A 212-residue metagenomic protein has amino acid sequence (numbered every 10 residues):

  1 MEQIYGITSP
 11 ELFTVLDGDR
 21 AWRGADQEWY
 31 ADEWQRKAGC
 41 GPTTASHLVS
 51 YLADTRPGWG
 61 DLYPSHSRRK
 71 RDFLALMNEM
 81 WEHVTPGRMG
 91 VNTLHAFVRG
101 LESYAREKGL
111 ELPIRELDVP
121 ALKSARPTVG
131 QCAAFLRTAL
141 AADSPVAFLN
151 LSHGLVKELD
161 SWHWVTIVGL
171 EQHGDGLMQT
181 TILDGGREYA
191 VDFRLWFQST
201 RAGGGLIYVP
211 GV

Functional and structural regions predicted by a protein language model:
M1-S103: Active-site-adjacent structural segments surrounding the nucleophilic cysteine of cysteine proteases and isopeptidases
G39, V91-H95, R126-G130, A142 (+1 more regions): Short, amphipathic alpha-helical segments
R56, G60, G109-P113, D175: Secondary-structure boundary/capping signal
D61-P64, P120-K123, L155: Low-complexity, polar-biased intrinsically disordered regions enriched in Pro/Ser/Thr/Gly
Y104-E107, Q198-S199: Short, conserved catalytic or adaptor-binding loops enriched in Gly and charged residues
E107-A142, F148: Internal catalytic-core helix/loop-beta-alpha segment that presents or stabilizes conserved functional determinants
V129-A134, A139-A142, L149-V212: Active-site signature of cysteine proteases
